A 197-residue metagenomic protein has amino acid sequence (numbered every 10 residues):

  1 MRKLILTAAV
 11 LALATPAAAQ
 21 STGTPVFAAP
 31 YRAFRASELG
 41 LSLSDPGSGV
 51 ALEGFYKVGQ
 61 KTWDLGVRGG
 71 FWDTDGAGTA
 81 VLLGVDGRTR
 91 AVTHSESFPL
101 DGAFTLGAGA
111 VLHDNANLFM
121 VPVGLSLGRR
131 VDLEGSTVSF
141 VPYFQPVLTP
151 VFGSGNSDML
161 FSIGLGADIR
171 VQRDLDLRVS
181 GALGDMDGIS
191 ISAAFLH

Functional and structural regions predicted by a protein language model:
M1-A33: Cleavable N-terminal export/targeting peptides
M1-R2, V67, G128, L177: Short, intrinsically disordered low-complexity segments
K3, A29, E53-F55, L165: Homeobox/homeodomain signature
T7-A8, R88-R90: Generic detector of short alpha-helix boundary/capping microenvironments and adjacent low-complexity segments
Q20-G40, S44-S48, Q60-T62, D73-A77 (+2 more regions): Outer-membrane beta-barrel transmembrane domain signature
G49-Q60, L65, G69: Outer-membrane beta-barrel translocator/receptor signature
T79-V81: Phosphate/oxyanion-binding active-site loops and adjacent basic polyanion-contact surfaces
G84-D86: Extracytoplasmic beta-rich ectodomain segments of secreted or membrane-anchored proteins
